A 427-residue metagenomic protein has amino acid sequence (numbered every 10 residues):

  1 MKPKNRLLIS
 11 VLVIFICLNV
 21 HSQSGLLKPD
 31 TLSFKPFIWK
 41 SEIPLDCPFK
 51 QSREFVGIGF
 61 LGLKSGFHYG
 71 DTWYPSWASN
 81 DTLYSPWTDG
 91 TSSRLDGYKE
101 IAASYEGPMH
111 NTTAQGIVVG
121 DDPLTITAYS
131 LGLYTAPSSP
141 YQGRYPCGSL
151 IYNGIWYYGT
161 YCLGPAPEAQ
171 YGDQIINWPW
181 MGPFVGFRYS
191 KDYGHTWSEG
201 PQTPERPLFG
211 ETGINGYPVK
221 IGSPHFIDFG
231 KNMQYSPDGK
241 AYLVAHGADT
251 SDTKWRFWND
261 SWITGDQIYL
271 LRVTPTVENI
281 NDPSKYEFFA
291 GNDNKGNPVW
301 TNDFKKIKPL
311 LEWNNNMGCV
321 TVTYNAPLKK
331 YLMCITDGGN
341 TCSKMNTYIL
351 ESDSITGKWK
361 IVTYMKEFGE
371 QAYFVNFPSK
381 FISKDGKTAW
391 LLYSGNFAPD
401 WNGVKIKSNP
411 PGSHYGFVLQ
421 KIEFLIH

Functional and structural regions predicted by a protein language model:
L32-S65, S76, T82-Y141, T160-P204: Beta-propeller domains
G66-S79, S139-G154, P165-P167, Y217-G239 (+2 more regions): Structural signature of eukaryotic scaffold interfaces centered on beta-propeller domains
D81-P86, G154-G159, P237-L243, L328-M333 (+1 more regions): Entry beta-strands of beta-propeller and related beta-repeat scaffolds
S93-Q115, P167-R188, S251-Y269, C342-L350 (+1 more regions): Structural motif
V119-T125, R188-E199, T276-V277, L350-I361 (+1 more regions): Asp-box/BNR beta-propeller loop motif
N153-R272: Long, hydrophobic, well-ordered secondary-structure blocks that form the structural core and pocket-lining surfaces
Q202-F209, Y235, G239-E351, T363: Active-site cradle of extracellular carbohydrate-active enzymes
T356-I382: Conserved blade-ending motifs and adjacent loop-strand segments that build the rim/top face of beta-propeller domains
